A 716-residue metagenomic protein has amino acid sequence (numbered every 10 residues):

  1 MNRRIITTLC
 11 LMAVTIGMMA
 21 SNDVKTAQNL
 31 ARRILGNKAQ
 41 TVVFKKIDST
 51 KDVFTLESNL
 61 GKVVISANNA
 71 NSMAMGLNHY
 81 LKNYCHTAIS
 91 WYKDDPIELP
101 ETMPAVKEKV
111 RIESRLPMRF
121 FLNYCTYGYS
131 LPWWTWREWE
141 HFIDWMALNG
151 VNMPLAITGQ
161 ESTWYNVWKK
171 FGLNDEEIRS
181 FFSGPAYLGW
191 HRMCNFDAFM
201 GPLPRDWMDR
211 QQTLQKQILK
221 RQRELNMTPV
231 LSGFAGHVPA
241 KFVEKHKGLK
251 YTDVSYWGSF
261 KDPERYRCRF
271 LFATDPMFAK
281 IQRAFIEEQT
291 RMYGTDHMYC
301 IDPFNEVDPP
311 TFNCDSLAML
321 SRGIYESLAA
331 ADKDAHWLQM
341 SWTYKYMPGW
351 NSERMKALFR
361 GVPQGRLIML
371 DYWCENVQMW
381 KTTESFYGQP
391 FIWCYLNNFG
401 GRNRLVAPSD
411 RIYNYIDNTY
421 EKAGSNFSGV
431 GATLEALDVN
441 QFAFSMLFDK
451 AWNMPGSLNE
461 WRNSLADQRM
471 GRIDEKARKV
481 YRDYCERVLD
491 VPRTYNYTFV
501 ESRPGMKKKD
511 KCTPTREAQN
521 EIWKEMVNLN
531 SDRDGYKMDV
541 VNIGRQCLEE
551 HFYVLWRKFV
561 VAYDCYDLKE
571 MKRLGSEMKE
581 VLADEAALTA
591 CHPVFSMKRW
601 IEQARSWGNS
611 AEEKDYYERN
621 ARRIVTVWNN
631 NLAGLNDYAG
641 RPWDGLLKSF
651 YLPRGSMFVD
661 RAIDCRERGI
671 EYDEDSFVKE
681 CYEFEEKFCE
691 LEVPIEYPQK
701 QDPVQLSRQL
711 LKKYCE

Functional and structural regions predicted by a protein language model:
M1-N22: Bacterial Sec-dependent N-terminal signal peptides
T8, A20-S21, T41, S49 (+3 more regions): Coil residues (strongly favoring Ser/Thr
S21-L116: Contiguous, structured surface segment used for ligand recognition
A39, A88, D94-M103, L122-T126 (+11 more regions): Catalytic-core regions of glycoside hydrolase
M75, L116-G159: N-terminal structural segment of carbohydrate-active enzymes
W643-E716: Extended, compositionally biased alpha-helical segments that mediate assembly or anchoring
